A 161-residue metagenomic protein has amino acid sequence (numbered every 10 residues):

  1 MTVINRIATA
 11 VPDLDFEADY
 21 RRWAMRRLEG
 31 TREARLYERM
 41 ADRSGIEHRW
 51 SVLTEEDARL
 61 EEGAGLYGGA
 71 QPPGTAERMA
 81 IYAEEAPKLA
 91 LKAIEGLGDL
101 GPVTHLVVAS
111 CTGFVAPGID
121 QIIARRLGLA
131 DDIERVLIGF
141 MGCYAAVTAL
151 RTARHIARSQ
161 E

Functional and structural regions predicted by a protein language model:
M1-V103: Conserved "HGTGT" condensation-loop signature of ketosynthase/thiolase-family condensing enzymes that catalyze
E61, G69, E84, S110-E161: Conserved catalytic cysteine-centered active-site region of acyl-thioester-dependent Claisen-condensing enzymes
T104-S110: Short glycine-rich or small-residue beta-strand-to-loop segments that form or flank ligand, phosphate, metal/Fe-S
